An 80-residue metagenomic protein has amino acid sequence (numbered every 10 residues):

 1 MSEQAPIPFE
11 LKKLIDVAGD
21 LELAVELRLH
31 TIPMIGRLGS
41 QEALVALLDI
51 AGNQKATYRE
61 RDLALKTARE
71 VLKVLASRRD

Functional and structural regions predicted by a protein language model:
M1-I7, D16, E26-S40, Y58-A76: Structural detector for internal amphipathic alpha-helices that build alpha-solenoid repeat scaffolds
I7-L11, L44: Core helices of alpha-solenoid repeat scaffolds
K13-I15, A46-L48: Buried hydrophobic core positions in alpha-solenoid tandem helical repeats
A18, I50-A51: Low-complexity, intrinsically disordered tandem-repeat tracts enriched in small residues
E22-A24, Q54-T57: Short inter-helical turns and helix N-cap capping residues of alpha-solenoid HEAT/ARM repeat scaffolds
S40-A46: Short, charge-rich amphipathic alpha-helical segments embedded in non-transmembrane helical bundles/solenoids
R79-D80: Alpha-helical repeat scaffolds
